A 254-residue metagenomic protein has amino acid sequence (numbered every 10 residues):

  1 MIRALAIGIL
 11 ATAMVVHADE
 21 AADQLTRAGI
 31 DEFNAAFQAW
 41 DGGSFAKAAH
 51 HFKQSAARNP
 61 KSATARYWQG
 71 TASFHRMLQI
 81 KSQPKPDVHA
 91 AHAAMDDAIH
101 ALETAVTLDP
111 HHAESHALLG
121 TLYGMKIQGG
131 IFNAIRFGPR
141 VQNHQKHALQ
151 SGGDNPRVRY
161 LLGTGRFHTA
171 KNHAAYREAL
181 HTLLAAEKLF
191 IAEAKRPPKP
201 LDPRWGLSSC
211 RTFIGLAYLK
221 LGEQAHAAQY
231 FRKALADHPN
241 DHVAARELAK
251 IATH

Functional and structural regions predicted by a protein language model:
A4-A13: Bacterial N-terminal signal peptides
V16-A21: Boundary at the C-terminal end of the N-terminal hydrophobic targeting segment
A22, A63-T64, A113-E114, P156-R157 (+2 more regions): Helix-start (N-cap) detector for alpha-helical repeat units in TPR-like alpha-solenoids, especially tetratricopeptide
A22-D23, R27, A192-H254: Terminal, low-structured helical/coil segments at or just beyond the last alpha-helical repeat
D31-H50, A72-H111, S115-H147, L161-S209: Short coil/linker segments at helix-helix boundaries
H51-F52, P60, T64-W68, F74: N-terminal carbohydrate-binding/catalytic regions of secreted carbohydrate-active enzymes
P60, P110, G153-D154, I191 (+1 more regions): Short coil turns that delineate tetratricopeptide repeat
